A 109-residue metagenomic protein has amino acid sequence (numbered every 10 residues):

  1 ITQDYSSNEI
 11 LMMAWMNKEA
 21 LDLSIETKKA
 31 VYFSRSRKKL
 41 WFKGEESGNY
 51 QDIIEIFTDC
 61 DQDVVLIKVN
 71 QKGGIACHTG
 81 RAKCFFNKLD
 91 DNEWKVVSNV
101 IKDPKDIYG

Functional and structural regions predicted by a protein language model:
I1: GGW-centered surface loops in extracellular recognition modules
D4-L11, M16-G109: C-terminal binding/interaction regions
